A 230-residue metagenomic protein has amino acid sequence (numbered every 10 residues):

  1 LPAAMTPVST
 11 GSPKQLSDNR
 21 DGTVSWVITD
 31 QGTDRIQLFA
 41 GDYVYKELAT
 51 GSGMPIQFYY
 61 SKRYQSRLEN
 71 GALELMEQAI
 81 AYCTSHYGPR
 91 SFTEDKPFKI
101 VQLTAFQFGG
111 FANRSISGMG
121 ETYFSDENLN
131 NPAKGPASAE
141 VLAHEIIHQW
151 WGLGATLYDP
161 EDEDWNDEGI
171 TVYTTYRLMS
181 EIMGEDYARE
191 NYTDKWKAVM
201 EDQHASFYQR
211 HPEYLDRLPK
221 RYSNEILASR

Functional and structural regions predicted by a protein language model:
L1-V44: Extended, low-hydrophobicity, Ser/Thr/Pro/Gly-biased non-transmembrane segments
P2-A4, E121-T122, L178: Short loop segments at secondary-structure junctions
A4, R35, H86-R90, V199 (+1 more regions): Short secondary-structure junctions and interdomain/linker hinges
M5-T10, P89-K96, P160, E181-N191: Acidic/polar loop patches that form or flank catalytic/metal-binding clefts of enzymes that bind anionic ligands
D18-N19, L103-T104, K195-V199: Amphipathic alpha-helical surface "interface" segments used for docking/oligomerization or membrane association within
S25-I28, V44-D164, T174: Juxtacatalytic substrate-recognition/specificity segment
I36, F106-A112, M179-E185: Secretory-pathway/luminal and periplasmic proteins that interact with or process carbohydrate-rich
E168-R230: Acidic/His/Gly-enriched intrinsically disordered linker/tail segments that often contain short helix/coil "MoRF-like"
